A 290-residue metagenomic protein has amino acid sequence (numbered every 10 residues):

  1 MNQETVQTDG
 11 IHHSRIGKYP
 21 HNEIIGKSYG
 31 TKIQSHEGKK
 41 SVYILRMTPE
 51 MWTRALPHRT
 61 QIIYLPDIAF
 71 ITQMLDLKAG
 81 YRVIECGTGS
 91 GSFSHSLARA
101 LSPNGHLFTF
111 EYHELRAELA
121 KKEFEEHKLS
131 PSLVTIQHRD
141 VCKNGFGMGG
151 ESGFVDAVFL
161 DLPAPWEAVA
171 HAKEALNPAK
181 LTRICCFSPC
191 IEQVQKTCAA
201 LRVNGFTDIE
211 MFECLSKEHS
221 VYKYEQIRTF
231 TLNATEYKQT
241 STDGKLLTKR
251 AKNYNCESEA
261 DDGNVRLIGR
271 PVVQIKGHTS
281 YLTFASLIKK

Functional and structural regions predicted by a protein language model:
M1-R46: N-terminal auxiliary segments of SAM/dcSAM-dependent transferases
A55-A69: Conserved SAM-binding loop and adjacent beta-strand
K78-G89, F108: Conserved class I S-adenosyl-L-methionine
Y81, G105, K180-T182: Glycine-centered, small-residue-biased loops immediately flanking beta-strands in adenine/cofactor-binding cores
S90-P103, K173: Conserved SAM-binding loop of SAM-dependent methyltransferases across substrates and taxa, primarily the Class I
H106-E111, C186: Conserved SAM-binding motif I beta-strand of class I
F110-W166, K223: S-adenosyl-L-methionine
H171-R266, V272-K276: C-terminal substrate-binding/active-site "lid" region of AdoMet-derived donor-dependent transferases
